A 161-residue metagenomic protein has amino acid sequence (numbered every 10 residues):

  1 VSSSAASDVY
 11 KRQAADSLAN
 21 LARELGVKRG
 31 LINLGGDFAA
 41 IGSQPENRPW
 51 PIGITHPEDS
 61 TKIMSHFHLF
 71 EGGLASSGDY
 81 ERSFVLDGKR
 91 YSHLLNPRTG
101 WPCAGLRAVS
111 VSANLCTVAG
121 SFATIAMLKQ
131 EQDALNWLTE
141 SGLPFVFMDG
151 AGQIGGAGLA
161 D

Functional and structural regions predicted by a protein language model:
V1-A6, Y10: Single conserved hydrophobic/aromatic residue that forms the stacking wall/gate of nucleotide- or nucleobase-binding
D8, A14-L18: A conserved glycine-rich
S17-D59: Glycine-rich anion/phosphate-binding loop at the beta-strand->alpha-helix junction
L34-G36, Y91-D149: Proteins synthesized as precursors that undergo proteolytic processing into mature forms
S43, L95, R107, G158-L159: Short clusters of small/polar residues that mark proteolytic maturation junctions
S43-E81: Phosphate/pyrophosphate-binding betaalpha-module
E58, D79-V85, K89-H93, R98: Pocket-lining segment of extracytoplasmic ligand-binding domains
G150-D161: Low-complexity, Gly/Ser/Thr/Pro-rich intrinsically disordered linker/tail segments
